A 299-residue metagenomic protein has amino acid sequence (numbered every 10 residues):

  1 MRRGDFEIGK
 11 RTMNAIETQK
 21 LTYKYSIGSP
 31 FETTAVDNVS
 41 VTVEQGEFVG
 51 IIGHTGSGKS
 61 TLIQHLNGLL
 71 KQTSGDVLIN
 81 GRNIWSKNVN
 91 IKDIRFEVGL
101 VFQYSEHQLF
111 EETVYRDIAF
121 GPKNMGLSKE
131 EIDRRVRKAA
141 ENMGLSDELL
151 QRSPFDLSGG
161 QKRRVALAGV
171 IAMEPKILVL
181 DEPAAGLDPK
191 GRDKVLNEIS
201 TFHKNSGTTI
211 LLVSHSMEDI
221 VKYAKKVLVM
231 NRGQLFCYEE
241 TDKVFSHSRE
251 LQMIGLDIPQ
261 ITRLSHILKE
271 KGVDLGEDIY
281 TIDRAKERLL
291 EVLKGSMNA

Functional and structural regions predicted by a protein language model:
G9-A15, K24-N38, K87-N90: A short, flexible loop at the N-terminus of ABC-type nucleotide-binding domains that lies
N67: Helix-to-loop junction immediately C-terminal to a conserved catalytic motif
D76-D93: ABC ATPase NBD Q-loop/coupling interface
E131-E148: Conserved ABC ATPase "signature" region
S153-L157, Q161: Conserved ABC ATPase signature
E174: Conserved catalytic motifs of ABC-family nucleotide-binding domains
L178-D181: Catalytic Walker B motif of ABC-type/P-loop ATPase nucleotide-binding domains
